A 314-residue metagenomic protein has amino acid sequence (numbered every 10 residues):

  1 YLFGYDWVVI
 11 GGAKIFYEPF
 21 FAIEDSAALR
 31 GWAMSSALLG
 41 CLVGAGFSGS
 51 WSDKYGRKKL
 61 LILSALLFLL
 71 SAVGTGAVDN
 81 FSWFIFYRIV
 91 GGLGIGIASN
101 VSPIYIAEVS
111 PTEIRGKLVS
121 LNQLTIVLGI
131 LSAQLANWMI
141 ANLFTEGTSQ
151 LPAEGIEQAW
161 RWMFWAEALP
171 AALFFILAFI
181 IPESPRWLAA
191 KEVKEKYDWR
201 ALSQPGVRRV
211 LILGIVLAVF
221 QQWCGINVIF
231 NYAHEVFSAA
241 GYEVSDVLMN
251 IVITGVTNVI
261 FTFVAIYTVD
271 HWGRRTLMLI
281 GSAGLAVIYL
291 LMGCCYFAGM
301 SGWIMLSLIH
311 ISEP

Functional and structural regions predicted by a protein language model:
Y1-A190, Y197-P314: Alpha-helical transmembrane bundle of multi-pass membrane proteins
